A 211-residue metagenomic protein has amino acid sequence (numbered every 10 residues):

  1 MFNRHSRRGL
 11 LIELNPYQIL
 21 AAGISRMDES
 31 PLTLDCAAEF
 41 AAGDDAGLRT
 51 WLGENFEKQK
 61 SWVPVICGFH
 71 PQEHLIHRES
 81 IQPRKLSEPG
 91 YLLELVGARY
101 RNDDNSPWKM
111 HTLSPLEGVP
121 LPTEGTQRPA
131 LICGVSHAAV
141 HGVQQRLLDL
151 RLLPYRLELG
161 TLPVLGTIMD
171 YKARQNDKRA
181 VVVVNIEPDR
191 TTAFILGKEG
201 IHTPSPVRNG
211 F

Functional and structural regions predicted by a protein language model:
F2, R7-A37, Q59-K60, E124-F211: Small-residue (GG/TT-enriched) beta-loop-alpha framework at ligand/catalytic clefts
L32-E57: N-terminal phosphate-binding loop and adjacent alpha-helix
F40-A42, S80-P83, V135: Short beta-strand-to-loop capping motifs
L48-W51, L92, G142-R146: Hydrophobic side chains in well-ordered alpha-helices
E54-K58, R99, R146: Amphipathic alpha-helical regulatory segments at dimerization interfaces that relay allosteric signals between sensory
V63-G68: Short coil-to-beta-strand
F69-A130, D170-K172: Internal amphipathic helical hairpin motif
